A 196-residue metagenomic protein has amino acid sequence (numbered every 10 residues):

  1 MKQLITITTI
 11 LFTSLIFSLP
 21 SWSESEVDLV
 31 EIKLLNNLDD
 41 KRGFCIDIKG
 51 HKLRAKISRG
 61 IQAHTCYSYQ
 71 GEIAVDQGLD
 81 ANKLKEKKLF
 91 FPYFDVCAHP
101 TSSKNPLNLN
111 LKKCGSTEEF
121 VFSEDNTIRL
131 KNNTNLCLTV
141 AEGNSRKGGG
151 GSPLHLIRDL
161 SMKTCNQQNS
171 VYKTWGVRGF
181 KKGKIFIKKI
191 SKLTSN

Functional and structural regions predicted by a protein language model:
M1, L34-L38, M162: Detector for methionine-enriched segments
M1-T8: Bacterial N-terminal signal peptides that target proteins for export
W22-K33, K56-Y93, N108-A141, G148-N196: Exposed, tryptophan/tyrosine-rich binding patches on extracellular proteins that engage cell-surface glycans
S25-K41, I46-I48: An edge-strand/N-cap motif at the start of beta-rich repeat modules
K41-L53, Y93-K104, N133-S145: Extracellular/lumenal glycan-associated surfaces
